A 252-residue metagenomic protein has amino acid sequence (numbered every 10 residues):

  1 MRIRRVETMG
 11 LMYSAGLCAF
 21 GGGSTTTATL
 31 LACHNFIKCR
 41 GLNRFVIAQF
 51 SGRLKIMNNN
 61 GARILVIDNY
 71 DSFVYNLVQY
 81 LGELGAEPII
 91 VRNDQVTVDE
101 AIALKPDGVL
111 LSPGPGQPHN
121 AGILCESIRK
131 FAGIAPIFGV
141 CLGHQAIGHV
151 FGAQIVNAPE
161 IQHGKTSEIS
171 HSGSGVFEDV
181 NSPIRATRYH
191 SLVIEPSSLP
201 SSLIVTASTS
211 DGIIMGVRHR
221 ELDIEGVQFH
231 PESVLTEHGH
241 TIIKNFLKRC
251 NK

Functional and structural regions predicted by a protein language model:
R2-R5, S14, C18, S24-T25 (+3 more regions): Low-acidity, Ser/Thr- and Arg-rich intrinsically disordered low-complexity segments
T29, F36-K38, V46-G133, E237 (+1 more regions): N-terminal beta1-alpha1 cap of cysteine-dependent amidohydrolase-like domains
G82, P106-D179, I243-N245: Cysteine-nucleophile active-site neighborhood
P88-I90, I155, V205: Generic structural signal for residues in well-ordered beta-strands
R92, N157, R188: Short loop/edge segments at beta-strand edges and connector loops that shape dinucleotide/nucleotide cofactor-binding
C141, H190, H230: Histidine-centered divalent metal-coordination motifs
G175-E221: Catalytic beta-strand/loop cores that center a nucleophilic Ser/Cys/Thr and support acyl-enzyme chemistry
S210-K252: A glycine-centered loop/beta-turn motif at secondary-structure junctions
